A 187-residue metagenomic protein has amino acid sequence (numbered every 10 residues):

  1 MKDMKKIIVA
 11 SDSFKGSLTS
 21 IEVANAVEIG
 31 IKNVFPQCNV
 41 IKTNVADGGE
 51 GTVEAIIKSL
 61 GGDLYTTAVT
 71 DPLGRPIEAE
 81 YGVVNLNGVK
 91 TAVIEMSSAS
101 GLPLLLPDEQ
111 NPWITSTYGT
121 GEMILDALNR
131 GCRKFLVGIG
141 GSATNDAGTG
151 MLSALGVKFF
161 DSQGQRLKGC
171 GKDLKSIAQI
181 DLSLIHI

Functional and structural regions predicted by a protein language model:
D3-I7: Extreme N-terminal starter segment of soluble prokaryotic enzymes
I8, A24-E28, C38, V93 (+2 more regions): Non-transmembrane, aqueous-exposed alpha-helical and coiled segments at domain scale
V9-V23: N-terminal beta1-alpha1 ligand-phosphate binding loop
I21-V27, V137-G140, T144-G156: Short Gly/Thr/Asp-enriched flexible loops that form oxyanion-binding sites at enzyme active sites
I29-L104: Glycine-rich nucleotide/cofactor/substrate-binding loop typically near the N-terminus or early in the first domain
Y65-V69, K158-G169: A glycine-rich helix N-cap at a beta->alpha junction
P76-A143: Anion-binding (especially nucleotide phosphate/pyrophosphate-binding) glycine-rich loop and adjoining beta-alpha core
H186-I187: Conserved small/polar residues in nucleotide/adenosyl-binding loops
